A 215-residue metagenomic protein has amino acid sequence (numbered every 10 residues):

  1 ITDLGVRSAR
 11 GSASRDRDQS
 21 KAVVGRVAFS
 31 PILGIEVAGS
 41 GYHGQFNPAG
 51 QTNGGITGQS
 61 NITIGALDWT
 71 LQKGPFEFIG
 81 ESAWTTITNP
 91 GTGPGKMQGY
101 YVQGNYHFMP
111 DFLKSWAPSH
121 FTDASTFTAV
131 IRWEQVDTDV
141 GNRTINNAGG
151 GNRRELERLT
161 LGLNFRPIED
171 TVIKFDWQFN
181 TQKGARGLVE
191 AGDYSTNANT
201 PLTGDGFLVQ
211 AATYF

Functional and structural regions predicted by a protein language model:
I1-E36, S40-G44: Aromatic- and glycine-enriched pocket-lining scaffold segments that form the walls of small-molecule binding clefts
P31-F215: Outer-membrane beta-barrel pore domains
